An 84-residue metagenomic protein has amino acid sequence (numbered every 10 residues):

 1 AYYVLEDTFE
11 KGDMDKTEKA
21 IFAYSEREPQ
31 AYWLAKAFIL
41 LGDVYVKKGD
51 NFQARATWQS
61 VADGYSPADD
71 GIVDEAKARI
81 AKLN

Functional and structural regions predicted by a protein language model:
A1-N84: Acidic, polar-rich low-complexity tracts and alpha-helical solenoid repeat scaffolds
